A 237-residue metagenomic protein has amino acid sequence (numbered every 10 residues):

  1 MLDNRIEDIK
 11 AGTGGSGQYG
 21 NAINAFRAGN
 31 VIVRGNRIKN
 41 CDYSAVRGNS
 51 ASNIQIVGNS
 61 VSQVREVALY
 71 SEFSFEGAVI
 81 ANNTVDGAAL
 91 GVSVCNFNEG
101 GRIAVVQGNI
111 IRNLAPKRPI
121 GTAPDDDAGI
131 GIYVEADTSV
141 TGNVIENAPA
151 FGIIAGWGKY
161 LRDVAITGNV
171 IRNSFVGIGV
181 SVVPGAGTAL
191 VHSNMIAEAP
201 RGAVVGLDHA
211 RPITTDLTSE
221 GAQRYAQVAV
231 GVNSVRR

Functional and structural regions predicted by a protein language model:
N4, N21, F26, N30-V31 (+14 more regions): Solenoid scaffold repeats with emphasis on beta-solenoid/beta-helix
I6, A28-G29, A51-S52, A88 (+4 more regions): Short glycine/proline-enriched coil/turn segments at helix->beta-strand junctions
G14-A25, N40-R47, Q63-F75, G87-N98 (+4 more regions): Extracellular beta-strand/beta-solenoid scaffold signature
T84-A88, G100, I110-N113: Ligand-binding grooves and catalytic loops that recognize ribose/phosphate and carbohydrate rings, and esterified lipid
G177-I196: C-terminal structured "cap/appendage" subdomains that terminate the fold
G231-R237: Short beta-strand-to-coil "C-cap" segments at the C-terminal boundary of structured domains/repeats, marking
